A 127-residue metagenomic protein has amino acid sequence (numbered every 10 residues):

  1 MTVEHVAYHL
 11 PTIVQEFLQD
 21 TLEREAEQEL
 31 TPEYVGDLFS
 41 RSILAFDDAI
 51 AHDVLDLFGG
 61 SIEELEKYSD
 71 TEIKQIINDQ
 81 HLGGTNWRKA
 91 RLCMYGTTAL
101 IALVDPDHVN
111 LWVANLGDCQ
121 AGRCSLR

Functional and structural regions predicted by a protein language model:
M1-R127: PP2C/PPM-type serine/threonine phosphatase catalytic domain
